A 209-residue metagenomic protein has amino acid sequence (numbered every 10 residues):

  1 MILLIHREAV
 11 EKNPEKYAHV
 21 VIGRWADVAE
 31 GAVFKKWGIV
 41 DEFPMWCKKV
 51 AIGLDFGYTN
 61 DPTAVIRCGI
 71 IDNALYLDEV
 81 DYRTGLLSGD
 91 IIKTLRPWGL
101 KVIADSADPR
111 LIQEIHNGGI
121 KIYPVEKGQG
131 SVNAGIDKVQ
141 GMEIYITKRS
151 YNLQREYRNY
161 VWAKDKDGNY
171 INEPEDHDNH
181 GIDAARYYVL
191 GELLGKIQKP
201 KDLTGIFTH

Functional and structural regions predicted by a protein language model:
M1-L54: ATPase catalytic-site recognition across NTP-hydrolyzing enzymes
V21, D55, V65, V102 (+2 more regions): A residue-level signal for conserved active-site and pocket-lining positions in enzyme catalytic cores
A26, Y58-T59, P109-R110: Short, solvent-exposed loop/turn segments at secondary-structure junctions
M45-G69: Gly/Thr-rich phosphate-binding beta-strand-loop-beta motif of the actin/hexokinase/Hsp70
I66-E173, L193-K196, G205-H209: Mg2+-dependent endonuclease catalytic cores in nucleic-acid-processing enzymes, primarily RNase H-like
E175-K196: Acidic, Mg2+-coordinating catalytic module of metal-dependent nucleases/exonucleases that use a two-metal-ion mechanism
